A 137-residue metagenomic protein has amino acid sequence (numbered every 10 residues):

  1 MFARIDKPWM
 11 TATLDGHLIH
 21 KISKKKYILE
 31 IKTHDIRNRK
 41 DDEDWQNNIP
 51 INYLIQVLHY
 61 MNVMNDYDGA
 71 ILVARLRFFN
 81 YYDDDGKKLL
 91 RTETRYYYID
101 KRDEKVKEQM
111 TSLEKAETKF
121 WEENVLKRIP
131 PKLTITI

Functional and structural regions predicted by a protein language model:
M1-I137: Accessory terminal regions of nucleic-acid processing enzymes
